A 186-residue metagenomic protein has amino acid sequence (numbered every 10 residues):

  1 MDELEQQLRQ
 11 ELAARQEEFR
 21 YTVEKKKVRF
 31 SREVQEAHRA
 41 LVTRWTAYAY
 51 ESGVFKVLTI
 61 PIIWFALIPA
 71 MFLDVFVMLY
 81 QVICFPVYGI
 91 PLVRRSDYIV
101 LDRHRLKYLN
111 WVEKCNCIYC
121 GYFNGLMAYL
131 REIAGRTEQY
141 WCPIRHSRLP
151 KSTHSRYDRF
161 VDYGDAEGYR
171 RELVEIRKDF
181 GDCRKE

Functional and structural regions predicted by a protein language model:
M1-E51, I99, R105, I118 (+3 more regions): Membrane-proximal intrinsically disordered regions of secretory-pathway and membrane-system proteins
G53-P91: A transmembrane-helix-recognition feature enriched in membrane-embedded lipid enzymes and envelope glyco-/phospholipid
T59, H104-K107: A general structural-boundary detector
P86-H104: Juxtamembrane inter-helical linkers in multi-pass membrane proteins
N110-E113, G135: Residue-level signal for mature regions of secreted extracellular proteins and peptides
